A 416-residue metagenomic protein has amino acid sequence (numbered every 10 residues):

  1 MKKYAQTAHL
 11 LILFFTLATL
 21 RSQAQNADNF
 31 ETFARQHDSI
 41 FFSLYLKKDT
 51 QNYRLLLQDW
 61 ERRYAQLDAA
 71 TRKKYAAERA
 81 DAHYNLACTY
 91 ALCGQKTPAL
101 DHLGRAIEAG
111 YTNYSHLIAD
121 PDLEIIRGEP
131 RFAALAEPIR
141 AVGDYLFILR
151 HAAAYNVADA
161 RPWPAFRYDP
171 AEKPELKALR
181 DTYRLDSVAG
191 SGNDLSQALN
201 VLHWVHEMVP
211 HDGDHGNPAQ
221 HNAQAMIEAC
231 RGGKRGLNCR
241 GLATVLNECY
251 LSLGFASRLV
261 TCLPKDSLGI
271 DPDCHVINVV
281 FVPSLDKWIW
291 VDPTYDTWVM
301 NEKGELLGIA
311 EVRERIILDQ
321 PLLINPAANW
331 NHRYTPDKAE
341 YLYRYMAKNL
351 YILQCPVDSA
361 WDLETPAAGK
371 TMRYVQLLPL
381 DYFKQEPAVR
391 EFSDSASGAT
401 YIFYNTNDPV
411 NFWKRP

Functional and structural regions predicted by a protein language model:
N26-D28, R63-A76: Flexible helix-coil transition and linker loops at the boundaries of alpha-helical arrays
Y75-A82, N113-L135: TPR/TPR-like alpha-solenoid helical repeat scaffolds
R150-L237: Secondary-structure boundary elements
T244-D319: Hydrophobic/aromatic-rich core segments of domains that either
L318-P416: Low-complexity, Gly/Ser/Thr/Pro-rich intrinsically disordered linker/tail segments
